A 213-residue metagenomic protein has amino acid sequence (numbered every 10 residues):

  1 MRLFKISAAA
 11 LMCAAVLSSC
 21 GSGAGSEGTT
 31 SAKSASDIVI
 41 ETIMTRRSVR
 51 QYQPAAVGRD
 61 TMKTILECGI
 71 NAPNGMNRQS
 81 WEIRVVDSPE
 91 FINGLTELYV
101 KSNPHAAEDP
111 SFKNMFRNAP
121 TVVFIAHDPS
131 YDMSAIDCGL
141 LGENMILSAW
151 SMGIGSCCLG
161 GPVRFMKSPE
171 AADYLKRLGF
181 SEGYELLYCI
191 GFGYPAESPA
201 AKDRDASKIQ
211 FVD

Functional and structural regions predicted by a protein language model:
L3, S7, C20-D213: Acidic, surface-exposed loops and disordered segments
A8-S18: Bacterial N-terminal signal peptides
